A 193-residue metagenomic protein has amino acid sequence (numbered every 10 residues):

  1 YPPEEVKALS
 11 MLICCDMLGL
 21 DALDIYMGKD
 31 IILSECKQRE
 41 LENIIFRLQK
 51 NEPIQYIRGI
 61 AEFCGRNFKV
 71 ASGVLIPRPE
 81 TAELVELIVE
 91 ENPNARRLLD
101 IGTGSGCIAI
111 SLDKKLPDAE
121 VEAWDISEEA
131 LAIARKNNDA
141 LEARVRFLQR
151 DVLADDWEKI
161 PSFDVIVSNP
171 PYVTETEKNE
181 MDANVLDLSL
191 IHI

Functional and structural regions predicted by a protein language model:
Y1-R58: N-terminal auxiliary segments of SAM/dcSAM-dependent transferases
K29, E42-L116, V121-I133: SAM-dependent Rossmann-like transferase core, predominantly class I methyltransferases with a strong bias toward
S127, L153-A154: Adenine-nucleotide cofactor-binding loop residues
N138: Conserved hydrophobic residues forming the short capping helix/wall of the S-adenosyl-L-methionine
E142-V152: Conserved SAM-binding strand-loop segment of SAM-dependent methyltransferases
W157-V165: A short acidic, Gly/Pro-enriched loop at the edge of an enzyme's catalytic core that lines a small-molecule cofactor
E175-L188: Short, flexible, mixed-charge acidic loops at enzyme active sites
I191-I193: Conserved small/polar residues in nucleotide/adenosyl-binding loops
